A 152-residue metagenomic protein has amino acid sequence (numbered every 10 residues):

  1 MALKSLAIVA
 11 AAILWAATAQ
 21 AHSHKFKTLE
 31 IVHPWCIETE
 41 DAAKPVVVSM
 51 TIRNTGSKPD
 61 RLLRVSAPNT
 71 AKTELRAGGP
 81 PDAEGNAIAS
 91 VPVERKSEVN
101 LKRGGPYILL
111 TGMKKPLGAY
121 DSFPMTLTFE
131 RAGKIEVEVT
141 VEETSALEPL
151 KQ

Functional and structural regions predicted by a protein language model:
M1-A7: Bacterial N-terminal signal peptides that target proteins for export
A16-T18: N-terminal signal peptide c-region/cleavage motif recognized by signal peptidases
H22-Q152: Compact, glycine-rich, soluble single-domain proteins
